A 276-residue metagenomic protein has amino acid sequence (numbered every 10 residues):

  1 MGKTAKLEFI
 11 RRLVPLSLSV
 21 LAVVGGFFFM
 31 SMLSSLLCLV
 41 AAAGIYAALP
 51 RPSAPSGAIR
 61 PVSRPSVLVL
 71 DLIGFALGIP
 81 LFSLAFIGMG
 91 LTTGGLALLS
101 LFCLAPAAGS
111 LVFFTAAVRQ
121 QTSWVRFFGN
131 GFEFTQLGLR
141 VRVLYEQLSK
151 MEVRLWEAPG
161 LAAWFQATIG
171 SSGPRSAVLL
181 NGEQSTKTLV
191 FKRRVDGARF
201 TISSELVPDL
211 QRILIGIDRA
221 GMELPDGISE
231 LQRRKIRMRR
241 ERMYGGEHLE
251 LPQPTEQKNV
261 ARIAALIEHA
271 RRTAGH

Functional and structural regions predicted by a protein language model:
M1-G2, G57-P61, F134-T135, L189-K192: Generic recognition of long tandem-repeat/solenoid scaffolds
G2-F29, S35-L49, L179-H276: Terminal and domain-flanking low-complexity segments
G2-T122: Alpha-helical transmembrane spans
S63, R142-E146, A198-E205: Short amphipathic beta-strand/extended segments with alternating polar/hydrophobic composition
P80, T135-A177: Acidic, Ser/Thr-rich low-complexity segments on the non-lumenal side of membrane proteins
F102, P106, W124, G160 (+3 more regions): Polyanion-binding and phosphate-handling cores
P106-L155: Conserved beta-hairpin
A116, Q121-R126, A167-E183: Short linear motifs in intrinsically disordered
